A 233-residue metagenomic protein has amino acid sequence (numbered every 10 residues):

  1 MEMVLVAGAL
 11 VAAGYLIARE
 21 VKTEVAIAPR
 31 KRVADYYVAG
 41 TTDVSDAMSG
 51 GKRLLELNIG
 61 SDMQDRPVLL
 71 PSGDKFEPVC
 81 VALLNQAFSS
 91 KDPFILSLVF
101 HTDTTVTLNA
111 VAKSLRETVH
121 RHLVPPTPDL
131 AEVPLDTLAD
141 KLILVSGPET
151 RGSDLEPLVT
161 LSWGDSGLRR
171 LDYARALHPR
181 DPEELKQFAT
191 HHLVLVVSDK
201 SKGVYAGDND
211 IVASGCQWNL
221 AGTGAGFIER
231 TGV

Functional and structural regions predicted by a protein language model:
E2-L54, G60-V233: Long, acidic (Asp/Glu-rich), low-complexity accessory segments flanking structured domains
